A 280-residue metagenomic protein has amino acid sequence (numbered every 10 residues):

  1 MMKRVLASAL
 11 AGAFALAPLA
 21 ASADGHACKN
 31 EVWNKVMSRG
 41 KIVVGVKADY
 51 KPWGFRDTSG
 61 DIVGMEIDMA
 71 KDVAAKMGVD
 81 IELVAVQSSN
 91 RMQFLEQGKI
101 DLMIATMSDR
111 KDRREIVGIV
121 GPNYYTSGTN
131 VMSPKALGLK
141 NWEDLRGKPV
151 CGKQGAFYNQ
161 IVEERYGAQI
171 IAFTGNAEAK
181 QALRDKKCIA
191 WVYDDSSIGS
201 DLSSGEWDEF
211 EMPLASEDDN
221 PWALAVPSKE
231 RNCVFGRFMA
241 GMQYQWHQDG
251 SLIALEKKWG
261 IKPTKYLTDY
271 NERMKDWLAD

Functional and structural regions predicted by a protein language model:
D24-A27, Y158-F173, E209-L214, Q243-D280: Ligand-binding clefts/hinges and TM-proximal coupling segments of bilobed small-molecule sensing domains
G25-T106: Extracytoplasmic small-molecule ligand-binding "clamshell" domains of the periplasmic binding protein/Venus flytrap
H26-A27, D68-K76, L139, K148-P149 (+3 more regions): Extended ligand-binding regions for polar small-molecule ligands
V43-P52, I62-K76, S108-D109, S127-E178 (+1 more regions): Bilobed "Venus flytrap"/periplasmic-binding protein-like clamshell domains and structurally analogous long
V46-Y50, V84-S89, G98, L102-R110 (+5 more regions): Beta->alpha turn/N-cap motifs
K71, A75, D80-D144, E209 (+1 more regions): Acidic, polar ligand-binding/catalytic clefts
E82-Q93, L137, G155-F157, I171-D185 (+1 more regions): Short helix-initiation/N-cap motifs at beta->coil->alpha
Y125-S133, G199, S203-Q243, K262-D280: Periplasmic-binding protein-like
